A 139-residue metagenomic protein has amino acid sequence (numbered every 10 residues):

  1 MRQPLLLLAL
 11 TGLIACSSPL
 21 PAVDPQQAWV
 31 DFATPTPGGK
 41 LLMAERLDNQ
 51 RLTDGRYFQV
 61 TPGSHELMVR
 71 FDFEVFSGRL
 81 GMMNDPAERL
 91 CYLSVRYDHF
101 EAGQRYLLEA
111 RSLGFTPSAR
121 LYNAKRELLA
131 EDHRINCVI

Functional and structural regions predicted by a protein language model:
M1-C16: Sec-dependent bacterial lipoprotein signal peptides
C16-P62, E66-I139: Short loop/turn and low-complexity linker motifs enriched in small/turn-promoting residues
